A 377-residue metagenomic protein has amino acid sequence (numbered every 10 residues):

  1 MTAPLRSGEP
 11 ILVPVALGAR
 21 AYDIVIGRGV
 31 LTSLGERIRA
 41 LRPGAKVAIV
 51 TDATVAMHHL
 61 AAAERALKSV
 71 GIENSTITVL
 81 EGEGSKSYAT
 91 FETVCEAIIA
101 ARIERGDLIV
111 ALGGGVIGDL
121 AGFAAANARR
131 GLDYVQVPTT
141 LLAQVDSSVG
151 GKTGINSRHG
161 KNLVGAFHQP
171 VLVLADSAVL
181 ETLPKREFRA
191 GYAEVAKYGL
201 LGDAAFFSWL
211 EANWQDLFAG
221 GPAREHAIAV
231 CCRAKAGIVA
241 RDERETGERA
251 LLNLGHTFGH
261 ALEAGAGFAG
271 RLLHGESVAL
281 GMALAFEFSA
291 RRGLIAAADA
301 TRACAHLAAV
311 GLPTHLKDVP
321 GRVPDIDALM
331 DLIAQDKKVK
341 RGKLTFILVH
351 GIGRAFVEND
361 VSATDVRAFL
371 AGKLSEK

Functional and structural regions predicted by a protein language model:
T2-L108: ATP/NTP phosphate-donor binding region
A3, E9-I11, A193-V195, L294-K377: C-terminal charged capping/lid subdomain of soluble metabolic enzymes
A16, R42, R102-E104, N127-R129 (+7 more regions): Solvent-exposed alpha-helices and their adjacent loops that cap or buttress functional pockets in soluble metabolic
K68, Q169-L172, A178-K185, A193-A205 (+9 more regions): Generic secondary-structure signature for well-ordered alpha-helical cores
V116-F123, Q144-V145, H260-A261: Short glycine/serine/threonine-rich phosphate/pyrophosphate-binding segments that cradle anionic phosphate groups
F123-Q215: A glycine/threonine-rich phosphate-anchoring loop and its flanking beta-alpha core in nucleotide/phosphate-binding
S208, A212-D327: Active-site segments that bind and position negatively charged phosphate/pyrophosphate groups
